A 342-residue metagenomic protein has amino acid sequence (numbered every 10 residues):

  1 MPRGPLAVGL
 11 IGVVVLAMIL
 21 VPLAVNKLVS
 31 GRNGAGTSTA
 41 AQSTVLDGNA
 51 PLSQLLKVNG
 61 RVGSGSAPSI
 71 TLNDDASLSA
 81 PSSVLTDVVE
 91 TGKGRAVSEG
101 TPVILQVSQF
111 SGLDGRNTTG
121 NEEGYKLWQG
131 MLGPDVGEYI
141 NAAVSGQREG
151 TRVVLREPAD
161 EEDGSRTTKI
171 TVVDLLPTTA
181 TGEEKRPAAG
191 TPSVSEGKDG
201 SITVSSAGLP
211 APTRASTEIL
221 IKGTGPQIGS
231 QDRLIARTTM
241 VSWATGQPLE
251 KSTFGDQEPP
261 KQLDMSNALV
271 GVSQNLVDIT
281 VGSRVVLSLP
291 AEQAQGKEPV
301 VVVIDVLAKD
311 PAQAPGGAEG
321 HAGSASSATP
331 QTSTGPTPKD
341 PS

Functional and structural regions predicted by a protein language model:
M1-S342: Cross-family detector of peptidyl-prolyl cis-trans isomerase
